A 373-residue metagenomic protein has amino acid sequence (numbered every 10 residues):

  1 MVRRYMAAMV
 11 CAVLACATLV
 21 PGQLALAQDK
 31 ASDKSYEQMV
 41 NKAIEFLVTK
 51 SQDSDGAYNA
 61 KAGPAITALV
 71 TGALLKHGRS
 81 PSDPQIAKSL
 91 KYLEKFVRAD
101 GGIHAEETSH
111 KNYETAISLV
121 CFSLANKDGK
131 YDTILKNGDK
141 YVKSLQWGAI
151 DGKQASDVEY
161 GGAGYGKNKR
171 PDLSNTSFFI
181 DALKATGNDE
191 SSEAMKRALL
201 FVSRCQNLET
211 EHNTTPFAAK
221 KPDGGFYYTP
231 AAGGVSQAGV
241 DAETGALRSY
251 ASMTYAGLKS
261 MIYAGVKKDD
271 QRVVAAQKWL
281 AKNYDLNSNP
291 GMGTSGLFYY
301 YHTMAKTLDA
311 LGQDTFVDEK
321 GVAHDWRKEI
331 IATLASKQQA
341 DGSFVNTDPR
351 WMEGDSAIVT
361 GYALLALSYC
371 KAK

Functional and structural regions predicted by a protein language model:
M1-Y5: N-terminal secretory signal peptides that target proteins for export/translocation
M6-A15: Sec-dependent N-terminal signal peptides
A15-L26: C-terminal segment of classical bacterial N-terminal signal peptides
Q28-K42, A57-I86, A99-K140, S144-A332 (+1 more regions): An alpha-helical repeat/solenoid feature that recognizes helix-turn-helix modules
K42, F46-D55: N-terminal capping segment at the start of a domain
L90-F96: Active-site-surrounding "flap" and adjacent substrate/cofactor-binding loops of secreted or lumenal enzymes, prototyped
